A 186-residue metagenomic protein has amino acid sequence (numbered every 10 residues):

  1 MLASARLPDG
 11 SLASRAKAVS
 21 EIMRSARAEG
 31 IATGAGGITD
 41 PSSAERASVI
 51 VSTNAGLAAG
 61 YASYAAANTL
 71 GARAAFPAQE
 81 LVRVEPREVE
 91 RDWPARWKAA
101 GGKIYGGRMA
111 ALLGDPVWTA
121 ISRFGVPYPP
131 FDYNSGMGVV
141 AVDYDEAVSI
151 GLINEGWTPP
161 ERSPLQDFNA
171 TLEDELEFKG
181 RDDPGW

Functional and structural regions predicted by a protein language model:
M1-D132, V140-W186: Domain-core detector
